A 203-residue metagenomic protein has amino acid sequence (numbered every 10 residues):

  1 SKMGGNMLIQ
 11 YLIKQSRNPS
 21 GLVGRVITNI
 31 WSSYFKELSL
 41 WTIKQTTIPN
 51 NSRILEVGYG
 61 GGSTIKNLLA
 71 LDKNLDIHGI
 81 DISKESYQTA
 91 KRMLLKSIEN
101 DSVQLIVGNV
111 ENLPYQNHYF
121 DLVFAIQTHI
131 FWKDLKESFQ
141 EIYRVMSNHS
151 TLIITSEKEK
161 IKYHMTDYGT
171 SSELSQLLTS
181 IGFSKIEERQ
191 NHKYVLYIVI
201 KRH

Functional and structural regions predicted by a protein language model:
S1-V23, K36: N-terminal, positively charged/glycine-rich alpha-helical extensions of SAM-dependent methyltransferases
S33-N50: Conserved alpha-helix/loop element of class I SAM-dependent methyltransferases that forms part of the SAM/SAH-binding
R53-N112: Class I SAM-dependent methyltransferase SAM/SAH-binding core
E111-V123: A short acidic, Gly/Pro-enriched loop at the edge of an enzyme's catalytic core that lines a small-molecule cofactor
D121-D134: A short SAM/SAH-binding and catalytic strip from SAM-dependent methyltransferases
K136-N148: A short glycine-rich, Lys/Arg-flanked "PGG" loop and its adjoining helix->strand segment in the class I
H149-E157: Conserved beta-strand signature within the Rossmann-like core of class I S-adenosyl-L-methionine
G182, Q190-H203: Core SAM-dependent methyltransferase catalytic element
